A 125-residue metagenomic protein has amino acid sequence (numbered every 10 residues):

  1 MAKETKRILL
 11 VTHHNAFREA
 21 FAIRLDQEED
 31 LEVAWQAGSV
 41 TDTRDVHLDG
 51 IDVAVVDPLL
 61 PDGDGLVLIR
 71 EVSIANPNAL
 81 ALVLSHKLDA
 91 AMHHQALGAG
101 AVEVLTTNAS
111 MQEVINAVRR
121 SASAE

Functional and structural regions predicted by a protein language model:
T5-F17, F21-L25, A54: Conserved acidic segment of CheY-like receiver
A16, S39, K87-A91: Negatively charged, flexible loop motifs adjacent to catalytic sites in prokaryotic signal transduction proteins
Q36-V53: Acidic, metal-coordinating helix/loop segments flanking the phosphotransfer/catalytic sites of two-component signaling
V55-V72: Conserved phosphotransfer microenvironments
A91, A109-R119: C-terminal output helix
R119-E125: The C-terminal output helix
